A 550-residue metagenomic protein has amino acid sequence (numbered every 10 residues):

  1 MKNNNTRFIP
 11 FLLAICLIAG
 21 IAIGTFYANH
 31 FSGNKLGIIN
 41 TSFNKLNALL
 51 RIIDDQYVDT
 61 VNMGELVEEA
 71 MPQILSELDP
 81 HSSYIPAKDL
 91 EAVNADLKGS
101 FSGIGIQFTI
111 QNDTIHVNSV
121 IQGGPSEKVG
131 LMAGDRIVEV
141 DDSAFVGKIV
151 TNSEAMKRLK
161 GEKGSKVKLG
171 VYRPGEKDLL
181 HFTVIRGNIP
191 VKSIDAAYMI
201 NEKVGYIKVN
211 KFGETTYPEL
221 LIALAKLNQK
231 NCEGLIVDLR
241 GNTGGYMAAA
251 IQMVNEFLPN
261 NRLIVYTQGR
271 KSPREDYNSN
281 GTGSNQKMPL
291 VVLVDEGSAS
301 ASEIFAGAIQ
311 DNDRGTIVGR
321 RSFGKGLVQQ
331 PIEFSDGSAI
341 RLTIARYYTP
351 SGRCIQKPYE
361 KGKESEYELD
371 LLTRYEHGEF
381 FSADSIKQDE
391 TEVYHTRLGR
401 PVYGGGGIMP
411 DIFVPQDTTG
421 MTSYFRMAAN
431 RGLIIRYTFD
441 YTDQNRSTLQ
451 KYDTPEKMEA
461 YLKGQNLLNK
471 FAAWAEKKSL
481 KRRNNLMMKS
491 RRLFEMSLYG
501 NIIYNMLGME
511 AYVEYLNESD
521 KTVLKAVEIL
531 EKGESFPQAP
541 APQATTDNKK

Functional and structural regions predicted by a protein language model:
M1-R7: Short, Lys/Arg-rich N-terminal segment immediately upstream of the first membrane anchor
P10-F26: Hydrophobic membrane-insertion alpha-helices, especially the h-region of bacterial N-terminal signal peptides
Y27-N40, P540-K550: Sec-dependent signal peptide cleavage junction
H30-S42, L46, L50, D54 (+6 more regions): Cleft-lining beta-strand/loop regions that shape enzyme active-site pockets
Y57-N118, G164-A196, L516-V527, S535-Q543: Extended, small/polar residue-biased N-terminal targeting/export presequences and adjacent propeptide/linker tracts
G134-R136: Structural motif
A301, D313, R320, G324-E392: Polar, glycine-rich mid-to-C-terminal structural blocks that act as macromolecule-binding/assembly scaffolds
C354-I355, Y359-K550: Conserved functional hotspot residues or short segments at active or partner-binding sites across diverse domains
